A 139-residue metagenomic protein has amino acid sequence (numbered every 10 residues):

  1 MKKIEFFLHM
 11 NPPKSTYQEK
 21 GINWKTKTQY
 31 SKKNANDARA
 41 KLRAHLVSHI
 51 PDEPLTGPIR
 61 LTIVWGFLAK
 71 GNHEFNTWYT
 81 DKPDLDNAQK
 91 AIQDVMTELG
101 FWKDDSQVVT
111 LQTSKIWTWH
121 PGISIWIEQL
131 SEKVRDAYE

Functional and structural regions predicted by a protein language model:
M1-E139: Acidic, proline/glycine-enriched N-terminal capping motif
